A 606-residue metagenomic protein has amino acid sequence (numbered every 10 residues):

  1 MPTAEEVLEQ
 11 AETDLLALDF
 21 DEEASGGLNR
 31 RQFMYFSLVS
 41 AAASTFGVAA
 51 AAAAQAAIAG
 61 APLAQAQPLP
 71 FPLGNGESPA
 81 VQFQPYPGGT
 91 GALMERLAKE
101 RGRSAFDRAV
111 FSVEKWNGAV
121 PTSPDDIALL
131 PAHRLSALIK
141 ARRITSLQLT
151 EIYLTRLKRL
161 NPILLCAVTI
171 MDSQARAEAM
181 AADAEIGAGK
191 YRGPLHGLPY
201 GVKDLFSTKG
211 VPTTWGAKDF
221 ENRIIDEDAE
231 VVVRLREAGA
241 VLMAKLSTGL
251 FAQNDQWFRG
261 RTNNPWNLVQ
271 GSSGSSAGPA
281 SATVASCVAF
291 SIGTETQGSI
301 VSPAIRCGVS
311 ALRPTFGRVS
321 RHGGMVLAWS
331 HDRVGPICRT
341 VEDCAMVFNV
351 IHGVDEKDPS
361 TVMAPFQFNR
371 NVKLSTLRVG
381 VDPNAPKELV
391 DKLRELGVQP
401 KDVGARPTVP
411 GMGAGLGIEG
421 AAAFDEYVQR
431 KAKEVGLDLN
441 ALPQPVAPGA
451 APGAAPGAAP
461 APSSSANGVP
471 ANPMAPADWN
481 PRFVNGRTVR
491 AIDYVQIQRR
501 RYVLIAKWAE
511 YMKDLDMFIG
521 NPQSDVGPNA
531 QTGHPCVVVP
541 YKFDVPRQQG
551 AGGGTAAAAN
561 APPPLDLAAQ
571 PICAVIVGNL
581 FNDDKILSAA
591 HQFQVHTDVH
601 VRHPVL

Functional and structural regions predicted by a protein language model:
M1-L28, Q32: N-terminal secretory signal peptides
Q32-A61, L377: N-terminal export signals
S37, A128, H133, N161 (+5 more regions): Gly/Ser-rich, acidic/histidine-flanked active-site/gating loops
P68-Q297, P452-P456, P460: Gly/Ser-rich catalytic/binding loops embedded in alpha/beta enzyme cores
V113-G118, S310-V390, G457-S465, V595-L606: A short helix-breaking turn/cap at a secondary-structure junction
E114-S123, H196-W215, K373-G380, A414-Y502 (+1 more regions): Short helix-loop capping/hinge segments that flank enzyme active sites or metal/cofactor-binding pockets
R142, G197, E237, V241-M243 (+5 more regions): Glycine-rich, small-residue loops and helix-cap segments that act as flexible hinges at active-site edges
E227-I351, G520-N521, T532-K542, D566-V575: Short glycine/serine-rich loop segments
